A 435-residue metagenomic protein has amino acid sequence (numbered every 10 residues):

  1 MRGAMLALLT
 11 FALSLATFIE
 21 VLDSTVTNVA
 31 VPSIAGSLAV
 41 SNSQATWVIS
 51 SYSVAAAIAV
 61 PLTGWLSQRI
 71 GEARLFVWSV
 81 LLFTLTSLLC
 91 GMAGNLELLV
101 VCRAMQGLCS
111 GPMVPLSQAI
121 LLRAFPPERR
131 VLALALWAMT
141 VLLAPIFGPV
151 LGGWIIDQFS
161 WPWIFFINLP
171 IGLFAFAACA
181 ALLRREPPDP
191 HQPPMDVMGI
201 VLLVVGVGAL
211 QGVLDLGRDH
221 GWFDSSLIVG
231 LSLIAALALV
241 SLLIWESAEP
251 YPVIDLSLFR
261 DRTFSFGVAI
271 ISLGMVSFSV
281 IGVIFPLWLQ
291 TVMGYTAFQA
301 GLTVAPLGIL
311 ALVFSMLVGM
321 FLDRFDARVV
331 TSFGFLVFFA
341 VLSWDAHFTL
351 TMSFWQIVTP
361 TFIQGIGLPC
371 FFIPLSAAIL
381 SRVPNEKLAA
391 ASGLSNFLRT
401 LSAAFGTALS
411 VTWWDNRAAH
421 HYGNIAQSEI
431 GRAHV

Functional and structural regions predicted by a protein language model:
L6-G64, L98, S160, M198-G199 (+4 more regions): Transmembrane core module of solute transporters
Q44, F174, R399-H434: Hydrophobic transmembrane architecture of multi-pass small-molecule transporters
Q44, R129-L136, K387-L394: Cytoplasmic loop-to-transmembrane helix junctions
V60-G199: Helix-loop-helix hairpins in multi-pass membrane proteins, especially solute transporters
P115, L136, V141, P145-G153 (+4 more regions): Glycine/proline-centered helix-kink
P170-P188, V204-L216, I234-A248: C-terminal membrane-cytosol helix-exit motif in multi-pass small-molecule transporters
A177-V197, I244-V253, L350, N416 (+1 more regions): Helix-loop junctions on the cytosolic side of multi-pass membrane transporters, especially the intracellular loop
